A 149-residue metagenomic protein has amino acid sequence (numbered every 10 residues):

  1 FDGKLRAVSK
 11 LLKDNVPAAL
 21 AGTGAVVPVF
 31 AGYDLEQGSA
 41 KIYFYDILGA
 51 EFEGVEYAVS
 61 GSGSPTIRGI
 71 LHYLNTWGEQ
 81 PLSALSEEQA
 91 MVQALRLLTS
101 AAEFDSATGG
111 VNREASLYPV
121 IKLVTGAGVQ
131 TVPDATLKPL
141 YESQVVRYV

Functional and structural regions predicted by a protein language model:
F1-V149: Long, low-complexity N-terminal extensions
